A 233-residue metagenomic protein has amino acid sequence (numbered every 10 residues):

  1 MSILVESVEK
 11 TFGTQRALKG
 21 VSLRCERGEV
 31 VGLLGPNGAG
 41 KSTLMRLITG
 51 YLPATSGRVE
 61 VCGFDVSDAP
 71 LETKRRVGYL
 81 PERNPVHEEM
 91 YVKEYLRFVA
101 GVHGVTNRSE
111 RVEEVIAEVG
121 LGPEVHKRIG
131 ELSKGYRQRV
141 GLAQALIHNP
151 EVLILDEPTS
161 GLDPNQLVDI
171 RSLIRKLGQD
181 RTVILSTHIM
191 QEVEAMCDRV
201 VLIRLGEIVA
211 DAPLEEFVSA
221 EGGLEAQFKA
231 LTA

Functional and structural regions predicted by a protein language model:
T49: Helix-to-loop junction immediately C-terminal to a conserved catalytic motif
G57-D68, E72-T73: Conserved ABC transporter NBD signature motif
R97, G101-E124: Conserved ABC ATPase "signature" region
L153-E157: Catalytic Walker B motif of ABC-type/P-loop ATPase nucleotide-binding domains
V193-A195: A short, surface-exposed alpha-helical micro-motif characterized by mixed small hydrophobic and charged/polar residues
D211-A212: ABC ATPase "signature
